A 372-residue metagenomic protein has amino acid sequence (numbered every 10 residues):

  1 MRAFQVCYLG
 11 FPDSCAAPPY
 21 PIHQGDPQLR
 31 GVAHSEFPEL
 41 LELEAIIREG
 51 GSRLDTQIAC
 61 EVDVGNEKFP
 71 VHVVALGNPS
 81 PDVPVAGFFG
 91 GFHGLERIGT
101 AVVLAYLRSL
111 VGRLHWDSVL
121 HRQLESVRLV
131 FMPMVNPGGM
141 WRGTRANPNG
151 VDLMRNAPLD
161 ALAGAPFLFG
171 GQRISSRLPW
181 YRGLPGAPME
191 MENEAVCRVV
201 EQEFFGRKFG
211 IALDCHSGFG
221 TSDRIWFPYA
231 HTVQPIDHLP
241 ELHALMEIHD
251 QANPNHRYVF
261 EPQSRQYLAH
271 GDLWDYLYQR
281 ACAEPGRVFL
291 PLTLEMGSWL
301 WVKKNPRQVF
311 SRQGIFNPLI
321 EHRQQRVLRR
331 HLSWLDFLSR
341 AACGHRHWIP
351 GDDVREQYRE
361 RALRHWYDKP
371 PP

Functional and structural regions predicted by a protein language model:
M1-L54, F167-S217, T221-P372: C-terminal accessory segments enriched in acidic
I58-E67: N-terminal cap/lid segment of alpha/beta-hydrolase-fold proteins
V73-D82: Short beta-strand-to-loop junctions in surface cap/lid or active-site-entrance loops
D82-V83, I98-A146: Short helix-loop-beta-strand segments that form the rim/entrance of peptidase-like active sites
P84-G90: Short beta-strand element of the alpha/beta-hydrolase
G91, F131, L153, L213-H216: Divalent metal-coordination and catalytic microenvironments
H93, V135-N136, G218, G297: Catalytic metal-binding/acid-base residues of hydrolase active sites
P133-S176: Surface-exposed loop and adjacent secondary-structure segments within mature catalytic domains
